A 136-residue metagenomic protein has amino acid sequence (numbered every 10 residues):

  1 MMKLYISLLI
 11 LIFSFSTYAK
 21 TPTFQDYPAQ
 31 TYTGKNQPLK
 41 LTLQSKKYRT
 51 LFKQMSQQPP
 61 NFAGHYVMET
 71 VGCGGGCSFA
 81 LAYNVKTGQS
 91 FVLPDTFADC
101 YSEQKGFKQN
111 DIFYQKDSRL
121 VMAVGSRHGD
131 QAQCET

Functional and structural regions predicted by a protein language model:
M1-I6: Positively charged n-region of N-terminal signal peptides that target proteins for export
S14-S16: N-terminal signal peptide c-region/cleavage motif recognized by signal peptidases
Y18-P59: Terminal domain-start segments
T31-K46, A82-D95, T136: Surface-exposed loop/turn elements that mediate protein-protein interactions on large endomembrane-trafficking
Q58-P60, A82-Y83, N110-Y114: Short, exposed beta-strand/loop patches in secreted or surface proteins that constitute
P59-N61, V71-C77: His-enriched metal-coordination microenvironments in redox/metal-binding proteins
G64-V71, R119-G125: Short beta-strand elements that form the blades of beta-propeller/WD-repeat-like and other beta-sheet-rich scaffold
P94-T136: Short aromatic loop motif centered on NTY/YTY
